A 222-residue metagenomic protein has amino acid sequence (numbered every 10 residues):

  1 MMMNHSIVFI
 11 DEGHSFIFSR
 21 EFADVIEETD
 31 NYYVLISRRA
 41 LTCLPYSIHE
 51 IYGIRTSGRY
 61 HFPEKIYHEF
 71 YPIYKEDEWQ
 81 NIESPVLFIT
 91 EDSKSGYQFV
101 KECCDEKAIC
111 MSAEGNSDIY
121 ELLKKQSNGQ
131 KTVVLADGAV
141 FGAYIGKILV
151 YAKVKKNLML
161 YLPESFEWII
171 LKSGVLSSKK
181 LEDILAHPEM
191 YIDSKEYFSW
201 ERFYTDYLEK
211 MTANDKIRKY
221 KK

Functional and structural regions predicted by a protein language model:
M1-M3: Short glycine-rich substrate-engagement loop in P-loop NTPases that contacts/grips substrate
H5-I10, H14-A23, E27, L41 (+1 more regions): Acidic, divalent-metal-binding catalytic cores of TOPRIM and closely related two-metal-ion phosphodiester/pyrophosphate
Y32-P45: Conserved helicase ATPase motor motifs in RecA-like P-loop NTPase domains
S37, I48-H49, V134: Small-side-chain structural scaffolding
P45-G53: Conserved catalytic segment of ABC-fold P-loop ATPases
